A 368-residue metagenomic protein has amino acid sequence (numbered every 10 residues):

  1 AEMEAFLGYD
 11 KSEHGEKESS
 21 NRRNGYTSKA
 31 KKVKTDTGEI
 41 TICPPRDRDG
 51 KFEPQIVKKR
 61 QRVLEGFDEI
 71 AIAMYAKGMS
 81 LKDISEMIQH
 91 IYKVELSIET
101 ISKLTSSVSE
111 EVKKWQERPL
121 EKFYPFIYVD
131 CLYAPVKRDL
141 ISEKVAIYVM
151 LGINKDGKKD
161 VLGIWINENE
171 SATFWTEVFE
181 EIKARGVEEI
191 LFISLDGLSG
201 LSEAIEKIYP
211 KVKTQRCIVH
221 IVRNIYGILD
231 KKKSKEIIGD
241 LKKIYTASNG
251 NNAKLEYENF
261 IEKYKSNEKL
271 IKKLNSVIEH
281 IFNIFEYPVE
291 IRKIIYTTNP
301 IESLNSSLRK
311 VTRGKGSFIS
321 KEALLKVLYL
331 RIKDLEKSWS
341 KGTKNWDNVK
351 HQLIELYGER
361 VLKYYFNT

Functional and structural regions predicted by a protein language model:
A1, A5-E13: Subset of Sec-pathway N-terminal targeting signals
E18, C43-R48, I56-R60, V94 (+6 more regions): RNase H-like nuclease fold core
R22-K77, K93-S106, K122: Basic, short loop/linker segments at the boundary and entry of helix-turn-helix/winged-helix-like folds
K32-K34, A73-A76, Q116-L120, R138-S142 (+1 more regions): Replace "in large, NTP-powered and nucleic-acid-processing enzymes" with "in large, NTP-powered factors and other
K82-K93, L330: DNA-recognition alpha helix
F192-S199, A204-D240: Conserved beta-strand -> loop -> alpha-helix junction used to position metal-binding or nucleic-acid-contacting
K243-T368: Acidic/histidine-rich catalytic cores and adjacent linkers of DNA breakage/strand-transfer/modification proteins
